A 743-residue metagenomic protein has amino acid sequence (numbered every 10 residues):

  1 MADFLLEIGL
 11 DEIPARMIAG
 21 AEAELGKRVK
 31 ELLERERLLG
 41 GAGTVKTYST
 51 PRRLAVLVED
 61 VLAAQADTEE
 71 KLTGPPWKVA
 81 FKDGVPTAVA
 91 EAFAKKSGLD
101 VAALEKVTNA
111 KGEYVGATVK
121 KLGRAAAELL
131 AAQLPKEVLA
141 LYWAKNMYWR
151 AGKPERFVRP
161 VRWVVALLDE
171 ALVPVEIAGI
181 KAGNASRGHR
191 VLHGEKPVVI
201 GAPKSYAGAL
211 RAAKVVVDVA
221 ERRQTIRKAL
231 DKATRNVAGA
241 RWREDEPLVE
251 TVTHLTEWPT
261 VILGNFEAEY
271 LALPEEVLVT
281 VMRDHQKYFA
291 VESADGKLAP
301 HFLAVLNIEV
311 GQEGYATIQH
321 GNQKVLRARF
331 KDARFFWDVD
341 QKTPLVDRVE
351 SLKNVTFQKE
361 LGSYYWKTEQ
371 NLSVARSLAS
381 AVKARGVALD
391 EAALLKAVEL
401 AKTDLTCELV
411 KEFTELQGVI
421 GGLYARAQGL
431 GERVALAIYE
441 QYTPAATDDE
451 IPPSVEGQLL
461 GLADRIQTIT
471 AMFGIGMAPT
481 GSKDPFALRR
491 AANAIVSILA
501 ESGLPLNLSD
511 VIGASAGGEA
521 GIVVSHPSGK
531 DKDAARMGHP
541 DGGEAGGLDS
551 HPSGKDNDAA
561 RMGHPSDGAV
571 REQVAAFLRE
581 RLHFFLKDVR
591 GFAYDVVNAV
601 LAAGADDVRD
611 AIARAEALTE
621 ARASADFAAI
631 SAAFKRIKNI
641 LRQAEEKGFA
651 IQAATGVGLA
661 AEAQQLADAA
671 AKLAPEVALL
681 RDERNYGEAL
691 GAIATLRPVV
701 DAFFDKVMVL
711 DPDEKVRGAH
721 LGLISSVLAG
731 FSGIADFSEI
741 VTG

Functional and structural regions predicted by a protein language model:
M1-R536, G542, G547, R561-G743: Amphipathic alpha-helical "coupling" segments that flank catalytic cores
